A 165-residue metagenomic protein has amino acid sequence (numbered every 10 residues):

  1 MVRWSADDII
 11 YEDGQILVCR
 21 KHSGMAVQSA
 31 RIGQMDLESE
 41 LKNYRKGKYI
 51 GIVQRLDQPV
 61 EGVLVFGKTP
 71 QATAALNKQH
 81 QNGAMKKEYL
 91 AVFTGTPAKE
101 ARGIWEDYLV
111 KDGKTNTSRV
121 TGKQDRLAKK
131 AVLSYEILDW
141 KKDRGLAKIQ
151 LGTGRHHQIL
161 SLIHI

Functional and structural regions predicted by a protein language model:
M1-H164: RNA pseudouridine synthases
